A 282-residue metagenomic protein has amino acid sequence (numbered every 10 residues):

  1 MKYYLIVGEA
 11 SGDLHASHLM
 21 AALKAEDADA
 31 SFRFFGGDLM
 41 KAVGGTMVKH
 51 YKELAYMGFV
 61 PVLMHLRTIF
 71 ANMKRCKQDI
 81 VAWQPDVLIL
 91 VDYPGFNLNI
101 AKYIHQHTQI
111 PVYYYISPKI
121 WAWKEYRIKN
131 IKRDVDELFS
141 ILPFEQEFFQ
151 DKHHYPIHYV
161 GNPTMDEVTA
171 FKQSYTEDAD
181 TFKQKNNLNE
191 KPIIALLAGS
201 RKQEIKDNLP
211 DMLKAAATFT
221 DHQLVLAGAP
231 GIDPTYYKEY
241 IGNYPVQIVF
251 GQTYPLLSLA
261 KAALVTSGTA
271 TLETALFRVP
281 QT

Functional and structural regions predicted by a protein language model:
K2-Y3, L188-A195, H222-Q223: Charged active-site motifs of nucleotide-sugar-dependent glycosyltransferases
Y3-K183, L197-L209, F219, A229-G231: Active-site and donor-binding regions of nucleotide-sugar-utilizing enzymes
V81-Q84, L188-N189, L259: Glycine-rich phosphate-binding loop signature in dinucleotide/nucleotide-binding domains
D86-V87, I193, A262: Structural motif
R127-I128, Q184-N186, T253, T271: A generic local secondary-structure boundary/capping motif
K191, K202-A260: Donor-nucleotide binding loops and adjacent catalytic segments primarily of GT-B fold Leloir glycosyltransferases
F250-T282: A donor-sugar binding/catalytic signature common to diverse glycosyltransferases and related nucleotide-sugar
